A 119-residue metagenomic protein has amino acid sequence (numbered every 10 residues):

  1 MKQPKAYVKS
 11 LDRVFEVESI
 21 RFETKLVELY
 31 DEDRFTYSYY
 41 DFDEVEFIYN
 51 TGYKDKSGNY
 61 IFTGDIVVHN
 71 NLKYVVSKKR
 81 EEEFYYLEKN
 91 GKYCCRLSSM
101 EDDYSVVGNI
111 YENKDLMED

Functional and structural regions predicted by a protein language model:
M1-D119: Secondary-structure transition motif
